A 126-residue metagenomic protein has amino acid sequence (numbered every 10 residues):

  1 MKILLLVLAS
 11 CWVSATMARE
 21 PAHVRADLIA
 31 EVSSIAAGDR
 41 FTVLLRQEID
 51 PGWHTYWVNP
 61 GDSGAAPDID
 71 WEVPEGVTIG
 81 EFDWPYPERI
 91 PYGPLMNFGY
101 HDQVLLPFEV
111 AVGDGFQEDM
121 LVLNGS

Functional and structural regions predicted by a protein language model:
L5-L6, T16: Cleavable N-terminal signal peptides
M17-S126: Extracellular/lumen-exposed scaffold segments
